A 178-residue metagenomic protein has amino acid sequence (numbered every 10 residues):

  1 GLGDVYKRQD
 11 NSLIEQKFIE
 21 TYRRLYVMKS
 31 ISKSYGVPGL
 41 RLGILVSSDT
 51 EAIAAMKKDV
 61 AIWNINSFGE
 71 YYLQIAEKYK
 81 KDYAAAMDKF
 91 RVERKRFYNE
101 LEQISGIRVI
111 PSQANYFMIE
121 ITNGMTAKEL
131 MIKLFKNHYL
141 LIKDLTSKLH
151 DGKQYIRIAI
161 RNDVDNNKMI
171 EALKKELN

Functional and structural regions predicted by a protein language model:
G1-Y6: Short, small-residue-biased leader/transition segments that mark boundaries at the very start of proteins
N11-L13: Charged helix-capping and loop-helix junction motifs
F18-Y22: Nucleotide-activated donor-binding/catalytic signature segment of Leloir-type glycosyltransferases, i.e., the conserved
R24-Q103, I107-I110: PLP-dependent aminotransferase class I/II
G39, Q113, H150-G152: Short acidic/glycine-enriched loop/turn segments that link adjacent beta-strands
S48-D49, K78, T122, R161-D163: Residue-level recognition of strand-loop junctions within catalytic nucleotide-signaling folds
F90-R91, L101-N137, I160: Conserved PLP-binding catalytic core of the aspartate aminotransferase-like
K136-N137, S147-N178: PLP-dependent enzyme catalytic core of the Aspartate aminotransferase-like
